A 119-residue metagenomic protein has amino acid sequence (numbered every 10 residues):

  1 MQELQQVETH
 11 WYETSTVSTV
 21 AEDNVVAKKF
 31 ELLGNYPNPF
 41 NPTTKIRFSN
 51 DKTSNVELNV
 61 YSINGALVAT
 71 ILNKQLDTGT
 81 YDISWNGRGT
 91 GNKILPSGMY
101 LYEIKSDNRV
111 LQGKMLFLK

Functional and structural regions predicted by a protein language model:
M1-V25: Short, compositionally biased serine/threonine- and acidic-rich segments at solvent-exposed termini, linkers, or domain
E13, M115-K119: Short beta-strand edge segments in extracellular beta-sheet folds
A21-Y36, F40-S62, T70, D82-R88 (+1 more regions): Glycine-centered coil/turn sites that cap beta-strands in beta-rich domains
P37-P39, Q75, K119: Short, low-complexity Ser/Thr-rich regulatory SLiMs
T70-N73, G113: Residue-level detector of high-confidence beta-strand sites
L72-N108: Short, surface-exposed loop/turn motifs with a glycine/proline- and acidic-biased composition
